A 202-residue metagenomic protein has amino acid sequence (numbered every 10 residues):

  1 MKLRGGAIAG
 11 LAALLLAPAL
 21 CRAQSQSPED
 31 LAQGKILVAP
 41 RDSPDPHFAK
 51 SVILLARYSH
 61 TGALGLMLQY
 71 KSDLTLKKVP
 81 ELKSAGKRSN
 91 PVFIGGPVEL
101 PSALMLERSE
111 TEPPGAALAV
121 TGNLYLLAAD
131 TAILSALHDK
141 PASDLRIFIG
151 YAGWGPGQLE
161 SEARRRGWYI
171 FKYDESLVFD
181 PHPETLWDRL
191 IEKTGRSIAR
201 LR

Functional and structural regions predicted by a protein language model:
M1-G10: Bacterial N-terminal signal peptides that target proteins for export
A9-P18: Bacterial N-terminal signal peptides
A23-R202: A short aromatic-anchored loop/beta-hairpin motif
